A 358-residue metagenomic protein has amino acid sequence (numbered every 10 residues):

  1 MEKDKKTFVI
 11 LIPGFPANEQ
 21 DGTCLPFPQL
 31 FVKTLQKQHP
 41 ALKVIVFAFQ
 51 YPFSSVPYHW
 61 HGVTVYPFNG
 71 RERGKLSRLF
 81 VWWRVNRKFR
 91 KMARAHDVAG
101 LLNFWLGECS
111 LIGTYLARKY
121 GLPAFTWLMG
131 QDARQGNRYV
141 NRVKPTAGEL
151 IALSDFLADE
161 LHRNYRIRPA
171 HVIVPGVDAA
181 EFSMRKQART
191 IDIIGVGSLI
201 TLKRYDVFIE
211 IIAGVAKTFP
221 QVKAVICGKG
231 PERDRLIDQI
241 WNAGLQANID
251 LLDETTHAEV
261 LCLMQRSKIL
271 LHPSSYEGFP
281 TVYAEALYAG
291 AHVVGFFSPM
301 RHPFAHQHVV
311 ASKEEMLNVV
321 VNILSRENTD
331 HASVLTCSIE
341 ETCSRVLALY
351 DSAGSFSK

Functional and structural regions predicted by a protein language model:
M1-F53, S357-K358: N-terminal subdomain of nucleotide-sugar transferases
V9-L11, K186-K203, V207-G214, V225: Conserved donor-binding/catalytic core segment of Leloir-type glycosyltransferases
P26, L30-K33, S198-K217, P231-I237: A conserved mid-protein helix/loop that constitutes part of the nucleotide-sugar donor-binding site
F156, G176: Carbohydrate-associated surface elements
I237-T255: Nucleotide-activated donor-binding/catalytic signature segment of Leloir-type glycosyltransferases, i.e., the conserved
E254-T255, C262-S267: Short alpha-helical donor nucleotide-sugar binding micro-motif in glycosyltransferases
S275: Aromatic "clamp/platform" in nucleotide-sugar-dependent glycosyltransferases that forms part of the donor/acceptor
Y283, Y288, H292-G295: Short hydrophobic beta-strand element within catalytic cores of glycosyltransferases and related nucleotide-activated
